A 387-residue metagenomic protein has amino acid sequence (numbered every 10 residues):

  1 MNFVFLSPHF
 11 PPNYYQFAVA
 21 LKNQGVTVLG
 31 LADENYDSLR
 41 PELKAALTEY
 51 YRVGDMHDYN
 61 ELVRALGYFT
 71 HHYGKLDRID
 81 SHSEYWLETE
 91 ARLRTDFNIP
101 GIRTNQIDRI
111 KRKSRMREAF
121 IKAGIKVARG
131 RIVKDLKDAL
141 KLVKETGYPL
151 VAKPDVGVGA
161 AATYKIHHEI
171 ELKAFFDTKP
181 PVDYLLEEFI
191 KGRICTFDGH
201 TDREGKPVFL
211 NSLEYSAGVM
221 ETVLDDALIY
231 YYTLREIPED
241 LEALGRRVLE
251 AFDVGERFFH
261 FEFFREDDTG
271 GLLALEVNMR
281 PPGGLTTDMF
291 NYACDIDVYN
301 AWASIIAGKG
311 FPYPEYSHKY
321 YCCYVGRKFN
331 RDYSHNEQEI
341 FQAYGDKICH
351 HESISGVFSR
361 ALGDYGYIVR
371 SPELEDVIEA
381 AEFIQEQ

Functional and structural regions predicted by a protein language model:
M1-N105, F311, P372-Q387: ATP-binding N-terminal substructure of ATP-dependent carboxylate-amine bond-forming enzymes
Y50-H57, R131-D135, Y164-H167: Short acidic-hydrophobic, aromatic-tinged amphipathic segments that line or gate anion-handling sites
T95-A162: A conserved helix-loop-beta module that forms one wall/lid of the active-site cleft in ATP-utilizing catalytic domains
K126-A128, E145, P149-A152, A161-T196 (+5 more regions): Conserved ATP-binding module of the ATP-grasp superfamily
V133, T163-H168, H200-D202, Y231-Y232 (+1 more regions): Short beta-strand-to-turn element immediately C-terminal to the catalytic PLP-Schiff-base lysine in fold type I
E188-V254, F258, D267-D268, N278-I306 (+1 more regions): ATP-dependent carboxylate/phosphate-activation module, predominantly the ATP-grasp catalytic core and closely related
G270-L272: Conserved protein kinase catalytic/activation segment
A301-Q387: Peripheral (often C-terminal) accessory segments that flank ATP-dependent C-N-forming ligase machineries
